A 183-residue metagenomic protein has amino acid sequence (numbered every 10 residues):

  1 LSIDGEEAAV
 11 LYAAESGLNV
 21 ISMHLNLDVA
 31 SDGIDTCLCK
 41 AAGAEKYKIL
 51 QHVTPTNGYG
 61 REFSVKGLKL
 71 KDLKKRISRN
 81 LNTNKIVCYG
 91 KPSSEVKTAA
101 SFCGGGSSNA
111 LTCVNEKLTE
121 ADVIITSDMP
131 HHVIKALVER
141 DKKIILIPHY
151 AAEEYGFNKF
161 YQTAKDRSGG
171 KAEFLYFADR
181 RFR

Functional and structural regions predicted by a protein language model:
L1-R183: Hydrophobic structural segments
